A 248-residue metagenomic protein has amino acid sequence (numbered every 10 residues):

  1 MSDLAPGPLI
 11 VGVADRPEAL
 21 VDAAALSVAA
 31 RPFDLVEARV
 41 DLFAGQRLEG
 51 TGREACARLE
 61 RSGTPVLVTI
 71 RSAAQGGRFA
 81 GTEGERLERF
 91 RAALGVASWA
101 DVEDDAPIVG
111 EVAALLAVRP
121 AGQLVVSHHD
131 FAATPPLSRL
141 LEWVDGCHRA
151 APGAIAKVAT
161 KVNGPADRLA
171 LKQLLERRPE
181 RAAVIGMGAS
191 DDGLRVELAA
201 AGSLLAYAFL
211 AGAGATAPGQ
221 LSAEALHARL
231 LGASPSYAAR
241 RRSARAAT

Functional and structural regions predicted by a protein language model:
M1-Q75: Conserved N-terminal beta1-alpha1 strand-loop-helix module at the mouth
V13, L35-G45, T69, R89-F90 (+4 more regions): Catalytic beta/alpha-barrel core
A14-A30, T82-A92, P135-G146: Short, acidic/polar
A19-V21, V144-H148, A166-E176: A short, acidic, amphipathic alpha-helical segment used as a generic capping/interface helix at domain edges
P32-D34, L94-W99, L116-V126, R149-I155 (+2 more regions): Glycine-enriched alpha-helix->loop->beta-strand junction motifs that scaffold or abut catalytic
F43-E60, D104-R119, P135-R139, N163-E176 (+1 more regions): Active-site-adjacent beta->alpha loops and helix N-cap segments on the catalytic face of soluble alpha/beta enzymes
A74-G84, P136-L140, A170, D191-L198: Glycine-rich, charge-decorated loop segments at or immediately adjacent to ligand/cofactor-binding or catalytic sites
P165, L175-T248: C-terminal alpha-helical cap/extension of soluble enzyme domains
